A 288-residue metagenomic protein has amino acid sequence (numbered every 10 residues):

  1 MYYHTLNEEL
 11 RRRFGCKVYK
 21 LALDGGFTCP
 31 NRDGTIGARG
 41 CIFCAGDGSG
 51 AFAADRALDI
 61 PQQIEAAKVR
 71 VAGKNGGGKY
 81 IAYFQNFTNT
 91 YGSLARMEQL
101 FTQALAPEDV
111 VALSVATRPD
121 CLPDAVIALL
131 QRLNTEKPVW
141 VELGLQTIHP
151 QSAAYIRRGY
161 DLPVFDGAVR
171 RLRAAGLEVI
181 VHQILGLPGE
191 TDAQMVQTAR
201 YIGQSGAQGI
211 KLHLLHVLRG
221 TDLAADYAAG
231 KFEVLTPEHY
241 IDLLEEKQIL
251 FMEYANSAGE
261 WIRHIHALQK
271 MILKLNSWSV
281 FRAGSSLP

Functional and structural regions predicted by a protein language model:
M1-E8, K17-Y19, R219-P288: Auxiliary Fe-S-binding modules of radical SAM enzymes
M1-I81: N-terminal [4Fe-4S]-dependent radical SAM core
C41, A104-V110, Q197-K211, V280-L287: Structural recognition of alpha->loop->beta junctions
D47-A67, V71-L94, D109-L122, P138-V164 (+1 more regions): Core AdoMet radical
D59, G92, R96, I156-V164 (+2 more regions): Alpha-helix N-cap and loop-to-helix initiation/capping positions
A72-N75, F101-E108, L130-P138, R170-A174: Acidic (Asp/Glu)-rich catalytic clusters
L94-T102, P123-R132, I156, M195: Distinct, well-ordered alpha-helical segments
P163-D222, H239-E260: Conserved C-terminal portion of the radical SAM core fold that forms the substrate/S-adenosylmethionine-binding
